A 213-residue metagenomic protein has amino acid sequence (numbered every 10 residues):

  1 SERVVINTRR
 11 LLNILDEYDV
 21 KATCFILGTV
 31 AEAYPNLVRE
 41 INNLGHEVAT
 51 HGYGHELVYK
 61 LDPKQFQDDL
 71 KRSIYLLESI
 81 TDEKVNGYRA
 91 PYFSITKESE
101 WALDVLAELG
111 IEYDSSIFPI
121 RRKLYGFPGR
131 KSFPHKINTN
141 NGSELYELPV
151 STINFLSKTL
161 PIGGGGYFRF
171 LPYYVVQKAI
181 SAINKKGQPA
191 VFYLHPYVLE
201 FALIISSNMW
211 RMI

Functional and structural regions predicted by a protein language model:
S1-L156, P172-I213: Catalytic alpha-helical scaffold of carbohydrate-active enzymes acting on polysaccharides/glycoconjugates
L160-F170: Surface-exposed cleft-lining segments at the edges of enzyme active sites
